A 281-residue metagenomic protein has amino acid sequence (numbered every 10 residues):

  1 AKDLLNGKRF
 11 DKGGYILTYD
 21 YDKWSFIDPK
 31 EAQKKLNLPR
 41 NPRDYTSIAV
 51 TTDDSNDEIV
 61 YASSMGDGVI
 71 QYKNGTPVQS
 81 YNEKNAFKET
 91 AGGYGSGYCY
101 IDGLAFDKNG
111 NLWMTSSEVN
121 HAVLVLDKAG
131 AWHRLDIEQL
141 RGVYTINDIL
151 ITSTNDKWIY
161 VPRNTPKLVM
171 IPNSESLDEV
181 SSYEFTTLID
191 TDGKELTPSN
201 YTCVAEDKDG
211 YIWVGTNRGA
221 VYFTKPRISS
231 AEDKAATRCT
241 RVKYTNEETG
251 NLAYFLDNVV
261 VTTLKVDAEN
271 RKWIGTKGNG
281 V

Functional and structural regions predicted by a protein language model:
A1-V281: Carboxylate-rich, polar loop motifs that coordinate divalent cations or form catalytic acidic clusters
